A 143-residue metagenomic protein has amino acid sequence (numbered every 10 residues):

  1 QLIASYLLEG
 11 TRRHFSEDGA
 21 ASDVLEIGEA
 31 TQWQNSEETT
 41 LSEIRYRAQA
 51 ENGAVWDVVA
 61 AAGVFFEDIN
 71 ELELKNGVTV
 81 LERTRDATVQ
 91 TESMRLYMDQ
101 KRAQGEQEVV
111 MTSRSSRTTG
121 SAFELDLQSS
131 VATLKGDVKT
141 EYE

Functional and structural regions predicted by a protein language model:
Q1-E143: Mature-chain termini and adjacent capping regions
